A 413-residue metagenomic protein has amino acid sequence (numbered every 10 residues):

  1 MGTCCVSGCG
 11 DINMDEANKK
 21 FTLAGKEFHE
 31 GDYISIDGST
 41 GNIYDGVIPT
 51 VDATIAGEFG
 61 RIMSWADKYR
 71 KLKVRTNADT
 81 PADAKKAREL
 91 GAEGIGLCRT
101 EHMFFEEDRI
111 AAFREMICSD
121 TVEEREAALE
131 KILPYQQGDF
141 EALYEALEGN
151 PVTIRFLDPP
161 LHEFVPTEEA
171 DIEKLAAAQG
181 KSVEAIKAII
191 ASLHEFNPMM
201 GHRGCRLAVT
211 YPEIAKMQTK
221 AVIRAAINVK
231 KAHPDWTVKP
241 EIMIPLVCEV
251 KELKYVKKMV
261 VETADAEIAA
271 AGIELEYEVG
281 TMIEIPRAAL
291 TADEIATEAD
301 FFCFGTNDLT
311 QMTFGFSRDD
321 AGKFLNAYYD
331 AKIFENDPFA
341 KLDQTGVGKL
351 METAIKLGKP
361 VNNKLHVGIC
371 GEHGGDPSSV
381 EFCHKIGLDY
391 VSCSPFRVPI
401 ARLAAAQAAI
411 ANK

Functional and structural regions predicted by a protein language model:
M1-A24: Conformationally flexible catalytic loops at phosphate/diphosphate-handling active centers
A17, G41-I48: Short, Lys/Arg- and Gly-enriched loop/turn segments at beta-strand edges
T40, I55-R61, W65-K413: Conserved alpha/beta-domain cores
D45-G57: Short, structured interface segments
